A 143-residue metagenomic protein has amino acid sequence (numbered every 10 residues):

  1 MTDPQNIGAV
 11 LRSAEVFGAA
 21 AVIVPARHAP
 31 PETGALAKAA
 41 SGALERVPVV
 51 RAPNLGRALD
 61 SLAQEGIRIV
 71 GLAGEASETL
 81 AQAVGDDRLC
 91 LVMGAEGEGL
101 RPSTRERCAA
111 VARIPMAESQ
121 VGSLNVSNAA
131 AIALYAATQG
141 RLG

Functional and structural regions predicted by a protein language model:
M1-E78: RNA substrate-binding interface of SAM-dependent RNA methyltransferases
V10, L100-T104, A133: Conserved sugar-transfer catalytic core signal across GT-A, GT-B, and GT-C glycosyltransferases
V10, Q64-E65, V84, A95 (+2 more regions): Surface-exposed beta-strand edges and their flanking turn/coil or helix-capping segments
V16, A35-A43, R105-G143: Structured adenosyl-cofactor binding patch, chiefly the S-adenosyl-L-methionine
L55, L59-L62, L91, L100 (+2 more regions): Generic leucine side-chain signal with a strong bias for well-ordered alpha-helical environments
V70-V126: Active-site/ligand-binding-proximal alpha/beta "capping" segment
